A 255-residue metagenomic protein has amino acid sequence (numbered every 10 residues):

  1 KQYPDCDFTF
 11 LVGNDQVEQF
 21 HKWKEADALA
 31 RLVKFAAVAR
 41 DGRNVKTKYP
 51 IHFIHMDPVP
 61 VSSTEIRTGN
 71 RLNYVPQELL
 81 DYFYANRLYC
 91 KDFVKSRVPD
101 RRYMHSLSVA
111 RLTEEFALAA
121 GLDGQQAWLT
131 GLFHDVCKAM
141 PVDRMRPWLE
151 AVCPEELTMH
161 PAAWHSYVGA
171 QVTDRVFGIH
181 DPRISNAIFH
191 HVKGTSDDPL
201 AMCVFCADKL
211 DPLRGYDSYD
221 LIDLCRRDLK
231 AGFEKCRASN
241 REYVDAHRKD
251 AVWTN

Functional and structural regions predicted by a protein language model:
K1-F93: Classical nucleotidyltransferase
T68, L72-N73, L118, E234-A238: Hydrophobic, helix-prone linear segments
P76, P99, P141, D181 (+1 more regions): Generic structural signal for alpha-helix starts
K91-R102, A110-E115, R227-D228, S239-E242 (+1 more regions): Short, Lys/Arg-rich amphipathic segments at extreme N-termini
K95-S96, H105, E114-F233: Divalent metal-dependent catalytic cores for phosphoryl transfer on phosphate-bearing substrates
D217-N255: Metal-dependent nucleotide-binding catalytic modules
